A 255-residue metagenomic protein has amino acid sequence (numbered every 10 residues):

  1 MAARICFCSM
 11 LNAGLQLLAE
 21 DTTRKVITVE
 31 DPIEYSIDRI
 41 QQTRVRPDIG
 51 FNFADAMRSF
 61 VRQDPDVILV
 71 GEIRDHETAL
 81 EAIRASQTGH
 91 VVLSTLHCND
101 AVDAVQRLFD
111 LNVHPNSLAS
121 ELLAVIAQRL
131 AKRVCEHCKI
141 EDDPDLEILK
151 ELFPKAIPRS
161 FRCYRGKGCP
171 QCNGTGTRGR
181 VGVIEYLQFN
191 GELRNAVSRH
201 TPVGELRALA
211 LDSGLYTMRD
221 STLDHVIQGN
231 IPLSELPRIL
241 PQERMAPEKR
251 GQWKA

Functional and structural regions predicted by a protein language model:
M1-A255: Short, flexible helix-loop junctions that flank or precede catalytic/ligand sites
